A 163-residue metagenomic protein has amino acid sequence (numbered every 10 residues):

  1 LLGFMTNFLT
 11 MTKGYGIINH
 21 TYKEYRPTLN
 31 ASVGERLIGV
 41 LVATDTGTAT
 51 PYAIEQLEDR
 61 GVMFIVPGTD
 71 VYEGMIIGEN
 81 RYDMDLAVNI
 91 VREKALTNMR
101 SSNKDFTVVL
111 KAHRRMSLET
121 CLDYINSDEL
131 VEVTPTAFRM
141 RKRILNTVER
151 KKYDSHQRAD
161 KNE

Functional and structural regions predicted by a protein language model:
L1-E163: Accessory interaction regions appended to the cores of large information-processing enzymes
